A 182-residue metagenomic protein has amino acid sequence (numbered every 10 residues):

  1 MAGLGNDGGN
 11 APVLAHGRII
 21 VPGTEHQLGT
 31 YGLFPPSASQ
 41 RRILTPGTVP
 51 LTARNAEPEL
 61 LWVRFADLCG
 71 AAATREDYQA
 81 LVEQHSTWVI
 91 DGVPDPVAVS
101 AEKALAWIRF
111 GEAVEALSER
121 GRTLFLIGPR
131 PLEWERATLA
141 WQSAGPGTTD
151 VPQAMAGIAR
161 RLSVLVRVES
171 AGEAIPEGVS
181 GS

Functional and structural regions predicted by a protein language model:
M1-R18, Y78-Q79, H85, F110 (+2 more regions): Broad hydrophobic/π-residue packing in well-ordered secondary structure
M1-R54: Interdomain motor-coupling "hinge/lid" segment immediately C-terminal to the ATP-binding subdomain of NTP-driven enzymes
T24, T30, T45-T48, T52 (+5 more regions): Residue-identity detector for threonine
S37-E115: Conserved helicase/translocase motor-coupling segment
T87-S182: Terminal-proximal interaction/regulatory segments of ATP-powered molecular machines
